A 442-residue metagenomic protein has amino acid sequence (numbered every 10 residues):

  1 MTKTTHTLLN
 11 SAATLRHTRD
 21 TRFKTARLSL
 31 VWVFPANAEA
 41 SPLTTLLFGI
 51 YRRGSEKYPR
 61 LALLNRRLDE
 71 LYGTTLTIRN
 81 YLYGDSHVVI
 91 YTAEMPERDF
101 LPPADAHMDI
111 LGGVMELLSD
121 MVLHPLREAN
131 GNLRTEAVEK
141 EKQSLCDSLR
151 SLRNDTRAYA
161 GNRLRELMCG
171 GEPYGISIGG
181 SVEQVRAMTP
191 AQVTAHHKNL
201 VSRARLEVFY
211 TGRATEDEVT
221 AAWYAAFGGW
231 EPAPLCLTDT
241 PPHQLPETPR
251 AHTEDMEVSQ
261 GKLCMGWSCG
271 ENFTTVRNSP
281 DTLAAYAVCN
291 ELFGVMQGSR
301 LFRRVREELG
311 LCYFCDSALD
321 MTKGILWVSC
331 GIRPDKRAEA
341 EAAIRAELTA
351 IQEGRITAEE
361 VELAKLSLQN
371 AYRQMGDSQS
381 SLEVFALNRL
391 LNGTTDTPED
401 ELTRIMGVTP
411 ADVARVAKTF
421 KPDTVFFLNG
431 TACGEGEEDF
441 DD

Functional and structural regions predicted by a protein language model:
M1-R19, T215-T253, R415-D442: Proteolytic maturation boundary segments
T14-R19, L76-Y81, T194-H197, R250-E254 (+2 more regions): Short beta-strand/turn micro-motifs at beta-sheet edges
R16-L43, F48, K198, R205 (+2 more regions): His/Glu-based metal-binding/catalytic segments typifying zinc-dependent metallopeptidases
K24-T44, A62-D120, R157-E183, R205-T211 (+4 more regions): M16 family metallopeptidases and their MPP-like homologs
R52-K57: Catalytic Zn2+-binding segment of zinc metalloproteases
N65-R66, H124-L149, L235-L245, A346 (+1 more regions): Acidic/histidine-enriched alpha-helical segments
A93, L101-N154: Hydrophobic alpha-helical hairpins/lids featuring a short glycine-rich hinge
P190-A226: Non-catalytic, conformational "gating/processing" segments within enzyme and secreted inhibitor domains
